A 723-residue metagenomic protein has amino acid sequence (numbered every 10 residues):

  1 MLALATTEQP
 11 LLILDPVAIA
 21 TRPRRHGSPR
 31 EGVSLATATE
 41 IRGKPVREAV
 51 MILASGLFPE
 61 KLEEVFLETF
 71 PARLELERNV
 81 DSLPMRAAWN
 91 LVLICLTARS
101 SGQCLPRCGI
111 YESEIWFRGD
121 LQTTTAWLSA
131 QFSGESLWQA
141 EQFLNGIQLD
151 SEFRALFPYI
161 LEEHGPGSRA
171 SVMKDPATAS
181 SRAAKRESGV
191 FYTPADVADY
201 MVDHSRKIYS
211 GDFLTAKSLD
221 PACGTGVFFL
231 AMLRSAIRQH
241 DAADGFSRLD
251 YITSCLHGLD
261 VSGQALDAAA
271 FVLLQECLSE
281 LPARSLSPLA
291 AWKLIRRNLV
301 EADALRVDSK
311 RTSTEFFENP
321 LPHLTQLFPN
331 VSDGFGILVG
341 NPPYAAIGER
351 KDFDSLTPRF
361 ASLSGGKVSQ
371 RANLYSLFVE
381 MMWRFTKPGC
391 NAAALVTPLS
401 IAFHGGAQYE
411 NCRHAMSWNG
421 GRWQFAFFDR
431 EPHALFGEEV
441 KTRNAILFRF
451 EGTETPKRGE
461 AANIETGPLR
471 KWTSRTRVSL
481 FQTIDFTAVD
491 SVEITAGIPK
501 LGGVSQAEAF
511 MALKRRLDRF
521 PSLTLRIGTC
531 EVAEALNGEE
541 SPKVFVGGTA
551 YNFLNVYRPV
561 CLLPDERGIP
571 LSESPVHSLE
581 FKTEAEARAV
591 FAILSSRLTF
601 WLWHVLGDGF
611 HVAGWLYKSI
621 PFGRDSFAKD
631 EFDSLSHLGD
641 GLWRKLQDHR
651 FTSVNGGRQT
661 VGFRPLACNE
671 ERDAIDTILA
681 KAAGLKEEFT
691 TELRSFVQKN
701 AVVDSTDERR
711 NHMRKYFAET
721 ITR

Functional and structural regions predicted by a protein language model:
M1-E31, A36, E40, Y192 (+11 more regions): Signature of N6-adenine DNA methyltransferases within the class I
M1-S136, S171-K174, A179-V331, P398-S400 (+1 more regions): Charged, often flexible domain-edge or linker segments that flank or initiate folded functional domains
K44, A49-L83, A87, L91-V92 (+8 more regions): C-terminal substrate-recognition regions of SAM-dependent nucleic acid methyltransferases
P59-E75, F157-A183, D241-L249, G348-F360 (+3 more regions): Active-site-adjacent bridging/hinge elements
E75-S82, A140-I147, T178-Y192, F213-D220 (+7 more regions): Glycine- and acidic
C95, R99, F143, Y159 (+26 more regions): Generic, well-ordered alpha-helical scaffold segments in large soluble proteins
C223, V489, S505, A512-R526 (+1 more regions): Non-catalytic DNA-recognition/assembly elements of restriction-modification systems
R597-P621, R644-N655: Glycine-anchored helix-breaking recognition loops at helix->coil/strand junctions
